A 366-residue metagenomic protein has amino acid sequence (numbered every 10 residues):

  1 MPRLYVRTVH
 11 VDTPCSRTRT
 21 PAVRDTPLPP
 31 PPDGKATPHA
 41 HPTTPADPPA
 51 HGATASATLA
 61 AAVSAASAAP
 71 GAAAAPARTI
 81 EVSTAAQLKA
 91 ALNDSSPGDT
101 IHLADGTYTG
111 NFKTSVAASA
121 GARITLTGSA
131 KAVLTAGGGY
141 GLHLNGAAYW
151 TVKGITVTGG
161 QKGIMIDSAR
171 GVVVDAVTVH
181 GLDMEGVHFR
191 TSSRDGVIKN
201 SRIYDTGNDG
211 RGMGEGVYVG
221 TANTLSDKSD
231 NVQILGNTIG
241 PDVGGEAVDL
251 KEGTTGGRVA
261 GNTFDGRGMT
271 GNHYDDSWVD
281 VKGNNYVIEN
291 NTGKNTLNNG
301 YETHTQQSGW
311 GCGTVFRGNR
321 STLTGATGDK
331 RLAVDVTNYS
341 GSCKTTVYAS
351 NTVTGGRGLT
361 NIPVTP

Functional and structural regions predicted by a protein language model:
M1-T79, P366: N-terminal low-complexity, Pro/Thr-rich disordered segments that flank secretion/membrane-targeting signals
P76-K89, H102-N111, A117-K162, G207 (+1 more regions): Right-handed parallel beta-helix/beta-spiral solenoid domain characteristic of secreted/periplasmic
R78, D99-H102, G309-T314, T324-P366: Acidic, glycine- and Ser/Thr-rich low-complexity intrinsically disordered tracts in extracellular/secreted proteins
S83-A86, T107, A169, S193 (+2 more regions): Short beta->alpha linker loops
L92-D99: Beta-strand repeat architectures
I101-A104, K294, Y301: Secreted/periplasmic proteins that engage bacterial cell-wall peptidoglycan
K113-T114, A136-H143, G159-M165, G181-R190 (+5 more regions): Extracellular beta-strand/beta-solenoid scaffold signature
R123, T127-K131, A148-G159, R170-D183 (+8 more regions): Right-handed parallel beta-helix
